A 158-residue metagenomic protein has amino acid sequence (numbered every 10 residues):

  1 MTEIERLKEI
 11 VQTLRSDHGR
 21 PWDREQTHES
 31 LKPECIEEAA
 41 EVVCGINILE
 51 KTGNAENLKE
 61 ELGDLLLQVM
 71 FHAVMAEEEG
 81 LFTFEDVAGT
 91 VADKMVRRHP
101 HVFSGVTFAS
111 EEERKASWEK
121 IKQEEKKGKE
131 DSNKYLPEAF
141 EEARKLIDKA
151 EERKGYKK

Functional and structural regions predicted by a protein language model:
M1-E61, L67-K158: Flexible "arm" and connector segments at domain edges
